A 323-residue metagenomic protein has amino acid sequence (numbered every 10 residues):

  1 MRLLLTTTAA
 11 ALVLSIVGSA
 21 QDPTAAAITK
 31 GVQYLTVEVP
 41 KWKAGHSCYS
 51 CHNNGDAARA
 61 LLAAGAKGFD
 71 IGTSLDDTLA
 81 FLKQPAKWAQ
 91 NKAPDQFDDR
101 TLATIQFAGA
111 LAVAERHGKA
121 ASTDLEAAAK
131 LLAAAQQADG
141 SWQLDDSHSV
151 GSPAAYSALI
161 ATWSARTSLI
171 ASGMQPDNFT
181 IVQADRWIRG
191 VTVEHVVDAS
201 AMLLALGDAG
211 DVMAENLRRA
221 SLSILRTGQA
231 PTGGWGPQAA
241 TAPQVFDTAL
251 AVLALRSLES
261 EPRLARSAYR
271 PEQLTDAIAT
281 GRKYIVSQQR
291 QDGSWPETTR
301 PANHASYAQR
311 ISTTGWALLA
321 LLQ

Functional and structural regions predicted by a protein language model:
M1-L4: Positively charged n-region of N-terminal signal peptides that target proteins for export
T6-S15: Bacterial N-terminal signal peptides
I16-A20: Sec/Tat signal peptide C-region and signal peptidase I cleavage site
D22-A27, K41-I71, W88-K130, Q137-V182 (+3 more regions): An alpha-helical repeat/solenoid feature that recognizes helix-turn-helix modules
A27-Y34: Primary recognition of N-terminal secretory signal peptides and signal-anchoring hydrophobic helices
Y34-K41: Short, Lys/Arg-rich amphipathic segments at extreme N-termini
L35, W187-I188: Short, Φ-rich (hydrophobic/aromatic) sequence segments
S74-L79, K83, L222: Eukaryotic RNA-binding helical-repeat scaffolds
